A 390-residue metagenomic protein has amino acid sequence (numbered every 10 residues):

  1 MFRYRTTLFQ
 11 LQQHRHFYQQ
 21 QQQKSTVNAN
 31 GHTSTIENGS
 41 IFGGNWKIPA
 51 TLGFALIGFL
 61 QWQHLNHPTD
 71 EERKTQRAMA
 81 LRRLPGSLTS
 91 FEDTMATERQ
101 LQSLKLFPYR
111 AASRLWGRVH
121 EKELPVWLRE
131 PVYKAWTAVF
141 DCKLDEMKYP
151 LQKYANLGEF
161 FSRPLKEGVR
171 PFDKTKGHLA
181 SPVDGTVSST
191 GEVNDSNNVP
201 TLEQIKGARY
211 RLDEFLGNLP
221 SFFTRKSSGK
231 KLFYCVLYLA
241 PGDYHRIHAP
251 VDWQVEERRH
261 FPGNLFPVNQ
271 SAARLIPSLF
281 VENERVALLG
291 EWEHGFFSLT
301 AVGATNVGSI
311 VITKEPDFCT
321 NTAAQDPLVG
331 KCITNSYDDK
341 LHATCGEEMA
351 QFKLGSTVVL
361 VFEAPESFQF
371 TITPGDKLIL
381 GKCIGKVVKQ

Functional and structural regions predicted by a protein language model:
M1-H14: N-terminal chloroplast transit peptides
F2-Y4, S25-Q390: Contiguous, well-folded functional domains in the mature portion of proteins
T7-F9, Q19, T51: General helical structural elements
Q13, Q20-Q23: Cationic, low-complexity basic patches in intrinsically disordered or flexible, solvent-exposed regions
Q19-Q20, K74: Polar/charged alpha-helical tracts
